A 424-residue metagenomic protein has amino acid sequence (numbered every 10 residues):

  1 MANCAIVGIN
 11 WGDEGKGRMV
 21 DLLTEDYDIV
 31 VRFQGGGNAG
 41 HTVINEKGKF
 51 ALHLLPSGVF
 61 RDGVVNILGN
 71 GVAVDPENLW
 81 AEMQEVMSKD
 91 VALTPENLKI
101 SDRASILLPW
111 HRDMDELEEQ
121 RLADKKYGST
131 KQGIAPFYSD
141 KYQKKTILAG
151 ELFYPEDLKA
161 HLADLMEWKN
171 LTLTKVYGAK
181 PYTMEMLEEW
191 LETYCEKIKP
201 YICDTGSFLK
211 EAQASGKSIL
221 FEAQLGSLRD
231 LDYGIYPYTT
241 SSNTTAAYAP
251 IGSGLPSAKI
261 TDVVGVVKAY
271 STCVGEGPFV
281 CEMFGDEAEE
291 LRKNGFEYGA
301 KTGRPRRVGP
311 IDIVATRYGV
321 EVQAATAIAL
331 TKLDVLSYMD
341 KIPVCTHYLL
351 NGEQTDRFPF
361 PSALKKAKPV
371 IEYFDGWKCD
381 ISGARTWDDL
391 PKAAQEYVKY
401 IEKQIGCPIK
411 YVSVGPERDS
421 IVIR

Functional and structural regions predicted by a protein language model:
M1-R424: Non-transmembrane, aqueous-exposed alpha-helical and coiled segments at domain scale
